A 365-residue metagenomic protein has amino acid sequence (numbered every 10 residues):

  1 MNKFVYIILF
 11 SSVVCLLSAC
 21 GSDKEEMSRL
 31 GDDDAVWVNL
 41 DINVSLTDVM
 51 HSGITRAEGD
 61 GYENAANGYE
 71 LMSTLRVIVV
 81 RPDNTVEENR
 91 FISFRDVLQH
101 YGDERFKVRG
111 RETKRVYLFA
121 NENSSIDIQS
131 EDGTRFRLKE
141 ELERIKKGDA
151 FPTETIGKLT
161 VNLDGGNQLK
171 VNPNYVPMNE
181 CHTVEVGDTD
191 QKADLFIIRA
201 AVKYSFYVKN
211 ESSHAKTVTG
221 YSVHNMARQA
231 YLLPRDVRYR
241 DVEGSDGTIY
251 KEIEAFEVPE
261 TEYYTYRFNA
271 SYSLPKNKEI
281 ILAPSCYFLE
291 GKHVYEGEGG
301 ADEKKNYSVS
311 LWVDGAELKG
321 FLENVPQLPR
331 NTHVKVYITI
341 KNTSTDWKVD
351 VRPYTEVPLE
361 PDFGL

Functional and structural regions predicted by a protein language model:
M1-A19: Sec-dependent bacterial lipoprotein signal peptides
C20-L365: Extracytoplasmic cysteine-anchoring/structural motifs
